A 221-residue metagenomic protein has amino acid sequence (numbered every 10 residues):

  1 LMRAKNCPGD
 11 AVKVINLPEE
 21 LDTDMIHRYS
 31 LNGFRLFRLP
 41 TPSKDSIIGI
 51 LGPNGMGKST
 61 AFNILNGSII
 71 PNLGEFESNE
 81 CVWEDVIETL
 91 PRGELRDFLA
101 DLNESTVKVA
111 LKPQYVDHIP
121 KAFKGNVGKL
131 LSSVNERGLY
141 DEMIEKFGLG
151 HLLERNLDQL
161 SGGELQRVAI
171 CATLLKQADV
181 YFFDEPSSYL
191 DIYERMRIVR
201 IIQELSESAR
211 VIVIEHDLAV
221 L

Functional and structural regions predicted by a protein language model:
M2-E19: Iron-sulfur cluster-binding cysteine motifs and their immediate structural context in ferredoxin-like electron-transfer
E20, M25-F37, N72-G162: ABC-family P-loop ATPase nucleotide-binding domains
I170: Hydrophobic anchor residue at the start of the ABC signature
Y181-E185: Catalytic Walker B motif of ABC-type/P-loop ATPase nucleotide-binding domains
S188-L190: ABC ATPase nucleotide-binding domain "signature" loop
R195-E207: Helical segment within the ABC ATPase nucleotide-binding domain
I214-D217: H-loop/switch region of ABC-family ATPase nucleotide-binding domains
